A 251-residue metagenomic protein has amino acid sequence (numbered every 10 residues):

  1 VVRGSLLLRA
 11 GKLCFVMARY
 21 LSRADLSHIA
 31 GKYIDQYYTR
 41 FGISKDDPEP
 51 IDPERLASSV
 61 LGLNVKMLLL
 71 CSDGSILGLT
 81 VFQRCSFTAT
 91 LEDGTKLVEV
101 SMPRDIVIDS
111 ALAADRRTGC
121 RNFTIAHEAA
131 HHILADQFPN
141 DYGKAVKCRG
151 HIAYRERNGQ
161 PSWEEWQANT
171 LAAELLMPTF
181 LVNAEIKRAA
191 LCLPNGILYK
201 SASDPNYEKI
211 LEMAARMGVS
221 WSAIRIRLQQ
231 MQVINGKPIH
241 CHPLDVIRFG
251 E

Functional and structural regions predicted by a protein language model:
V2-E251: Active-site hotspot residues in diverse enzymes, especially metal/ion-binding acidic/histidine motifs
